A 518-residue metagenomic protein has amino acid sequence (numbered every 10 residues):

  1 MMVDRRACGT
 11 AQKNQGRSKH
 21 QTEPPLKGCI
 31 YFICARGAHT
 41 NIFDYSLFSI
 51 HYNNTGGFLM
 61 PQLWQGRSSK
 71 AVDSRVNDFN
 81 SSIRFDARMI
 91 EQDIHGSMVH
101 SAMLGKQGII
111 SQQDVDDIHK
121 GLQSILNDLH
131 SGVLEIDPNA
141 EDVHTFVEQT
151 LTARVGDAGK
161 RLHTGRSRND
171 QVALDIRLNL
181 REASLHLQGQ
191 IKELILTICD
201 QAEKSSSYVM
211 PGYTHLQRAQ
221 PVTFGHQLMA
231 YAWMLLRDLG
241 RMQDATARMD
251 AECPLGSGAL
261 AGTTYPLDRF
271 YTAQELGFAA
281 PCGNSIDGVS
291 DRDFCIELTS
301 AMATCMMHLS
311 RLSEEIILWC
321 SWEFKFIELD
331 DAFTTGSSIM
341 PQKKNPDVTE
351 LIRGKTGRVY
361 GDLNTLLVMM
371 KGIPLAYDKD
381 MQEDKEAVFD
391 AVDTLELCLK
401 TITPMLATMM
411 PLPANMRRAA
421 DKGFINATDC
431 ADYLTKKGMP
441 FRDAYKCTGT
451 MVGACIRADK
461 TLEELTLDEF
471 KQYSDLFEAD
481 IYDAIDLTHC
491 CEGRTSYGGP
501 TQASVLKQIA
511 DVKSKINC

Functional and structural regions predicted by a protein language model:
M1-M2: Methionine residue identity
Q12-H20: Short, charge-rich patches within N-terminal targeting peptides
T40-L59: Short, Lys/Arg-enriched N-terminal segments with co-localized hydrophobic residues within the first ~10-30 amino acids
F58-R248, E252-C253, G258, G262 (+8 more regions): A helix-coil-helix interface module used to build multimeric assemblies and to scaffold catalytic/cofactor sites
L59-G96, D157-A158, M340-C518: Glycine-rich cofactor/substrate-binding loops
S97, I118, L122-I125, L187 (+15 more regions): Amphipathic alpha-helices that form helix-helix packing interfaces
A280-N364, V368: Acidic, glycine-rich loop-and-beta core segments that form the ion-binding/anion-interacting portion of active sites
